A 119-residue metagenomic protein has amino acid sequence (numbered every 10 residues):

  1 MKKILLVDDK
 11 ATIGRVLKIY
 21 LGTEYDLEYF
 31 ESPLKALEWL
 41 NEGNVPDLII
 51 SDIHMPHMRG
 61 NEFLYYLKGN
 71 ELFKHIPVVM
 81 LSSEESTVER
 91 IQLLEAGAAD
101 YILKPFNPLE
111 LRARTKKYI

Functional and structural regions predicted by a protein language model:
A11-E28: Two-component/phosphorelay signaling modules centered on CheY-like receiver
Y29-L48: Acidic, metal-coordinating helix/loop segments flanking the phosphotransfer/catalytic sites of two-component signaling
M55: Receiver (REC) domain active-site loop signature in two-component systems and cognate sites in sensor histidine kinases
E84-E85: Short, conserved "switch-loop" micro-motifs in signal-transduction and mechanochemical regulators
F106-T115: C-terminal output helix
